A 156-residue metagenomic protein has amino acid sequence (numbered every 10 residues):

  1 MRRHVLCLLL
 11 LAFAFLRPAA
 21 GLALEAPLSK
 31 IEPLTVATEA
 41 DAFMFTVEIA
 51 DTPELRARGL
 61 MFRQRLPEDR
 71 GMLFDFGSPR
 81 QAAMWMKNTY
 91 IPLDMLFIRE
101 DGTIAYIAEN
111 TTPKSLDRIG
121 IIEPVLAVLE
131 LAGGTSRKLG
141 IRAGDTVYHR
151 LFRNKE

Functional and structural regions predicted by a protein language model:
M1-H4: Positively charged n-region of N-terminal signal peptides that target proteins for export
C7-R17: Bacterial N-terminal signal peptides
R17-A23: Sec/Tat signal peptide C-region and signal peptidase I cleavage site
L24-E156: Compact, glycine-rich, soluble single-domain proteins
